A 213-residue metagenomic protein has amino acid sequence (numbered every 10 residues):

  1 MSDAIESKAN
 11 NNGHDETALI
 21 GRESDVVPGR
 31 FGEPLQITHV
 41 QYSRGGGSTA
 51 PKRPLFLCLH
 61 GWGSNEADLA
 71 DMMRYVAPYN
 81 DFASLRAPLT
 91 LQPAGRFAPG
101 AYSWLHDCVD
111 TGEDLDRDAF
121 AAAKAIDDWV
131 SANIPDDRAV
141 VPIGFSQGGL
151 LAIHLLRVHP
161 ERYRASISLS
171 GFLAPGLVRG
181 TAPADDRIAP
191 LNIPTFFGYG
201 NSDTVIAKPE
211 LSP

Functional and structural regions predicted by a protein language model:
D3-E6, G13-S43: N-terminal cap/lid segment of alpha/beta-hydrolase-fold proteins
F31-D136: Serine-hydrolase catalytic machinery in alpha/beta-hydrolase-like enzymes
M72, A207-P213: Short alpha-helix in the alpha/beta-hydrolase fold that links the catalytic acid
G144-G148: Gly/Ala-rich beta-loop-alpha elbow adjacent to hydrolase catalytic centers
G149-H159: Short glycine-enriched nucleophile-adjacent loop and the immediately C-terminal alpha-helix near the catalytic center
R162-L173: A conserved short beta-strand
P175, N201-I206: Acidic catalytic loop of the alpha/beta-hydrolase fold
F197-Y199: Short beta-strand/loop motif that positions the catalytic acidic residue of the alpha/beta-hydrolase fold
